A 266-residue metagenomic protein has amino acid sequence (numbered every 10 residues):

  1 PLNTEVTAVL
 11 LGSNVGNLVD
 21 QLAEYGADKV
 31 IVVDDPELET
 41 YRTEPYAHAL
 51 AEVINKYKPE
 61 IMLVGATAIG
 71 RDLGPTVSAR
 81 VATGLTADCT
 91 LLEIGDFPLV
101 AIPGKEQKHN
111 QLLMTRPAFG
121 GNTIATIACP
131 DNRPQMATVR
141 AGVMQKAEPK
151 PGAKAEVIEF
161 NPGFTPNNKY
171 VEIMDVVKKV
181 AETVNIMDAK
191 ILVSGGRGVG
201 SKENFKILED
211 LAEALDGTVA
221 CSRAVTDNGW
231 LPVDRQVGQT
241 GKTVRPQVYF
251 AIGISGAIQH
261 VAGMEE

Functional and structural regions predicted by a protein language model:
P1-E266: N-terminal glycine-rich FAD/FM-binding segment characteristic of electron-transfer flavoproteins
